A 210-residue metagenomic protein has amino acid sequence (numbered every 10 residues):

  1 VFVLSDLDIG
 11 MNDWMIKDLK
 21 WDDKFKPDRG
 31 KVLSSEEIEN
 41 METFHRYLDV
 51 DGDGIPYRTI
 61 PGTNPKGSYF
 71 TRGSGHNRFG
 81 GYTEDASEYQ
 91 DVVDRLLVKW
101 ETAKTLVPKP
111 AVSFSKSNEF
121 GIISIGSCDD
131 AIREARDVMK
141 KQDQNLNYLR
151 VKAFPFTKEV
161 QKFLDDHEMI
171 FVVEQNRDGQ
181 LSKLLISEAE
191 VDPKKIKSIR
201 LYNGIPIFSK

Functional and structural regions predicted by a protein language model:
V1-K210: Flexible, low-complexity linker and terminal segments
